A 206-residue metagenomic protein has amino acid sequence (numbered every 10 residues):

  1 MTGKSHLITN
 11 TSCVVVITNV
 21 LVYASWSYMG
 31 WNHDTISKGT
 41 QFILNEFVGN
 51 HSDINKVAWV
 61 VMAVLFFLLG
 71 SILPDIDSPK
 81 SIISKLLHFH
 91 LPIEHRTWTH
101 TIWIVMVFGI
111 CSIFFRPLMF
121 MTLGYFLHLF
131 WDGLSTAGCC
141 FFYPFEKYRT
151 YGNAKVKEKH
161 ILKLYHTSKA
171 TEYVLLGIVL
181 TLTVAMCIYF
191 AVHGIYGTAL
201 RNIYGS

Functional and structural regions predicted by a protein language model:
M1-S206: N-terminal membrane-targeting hydrophobic helices
